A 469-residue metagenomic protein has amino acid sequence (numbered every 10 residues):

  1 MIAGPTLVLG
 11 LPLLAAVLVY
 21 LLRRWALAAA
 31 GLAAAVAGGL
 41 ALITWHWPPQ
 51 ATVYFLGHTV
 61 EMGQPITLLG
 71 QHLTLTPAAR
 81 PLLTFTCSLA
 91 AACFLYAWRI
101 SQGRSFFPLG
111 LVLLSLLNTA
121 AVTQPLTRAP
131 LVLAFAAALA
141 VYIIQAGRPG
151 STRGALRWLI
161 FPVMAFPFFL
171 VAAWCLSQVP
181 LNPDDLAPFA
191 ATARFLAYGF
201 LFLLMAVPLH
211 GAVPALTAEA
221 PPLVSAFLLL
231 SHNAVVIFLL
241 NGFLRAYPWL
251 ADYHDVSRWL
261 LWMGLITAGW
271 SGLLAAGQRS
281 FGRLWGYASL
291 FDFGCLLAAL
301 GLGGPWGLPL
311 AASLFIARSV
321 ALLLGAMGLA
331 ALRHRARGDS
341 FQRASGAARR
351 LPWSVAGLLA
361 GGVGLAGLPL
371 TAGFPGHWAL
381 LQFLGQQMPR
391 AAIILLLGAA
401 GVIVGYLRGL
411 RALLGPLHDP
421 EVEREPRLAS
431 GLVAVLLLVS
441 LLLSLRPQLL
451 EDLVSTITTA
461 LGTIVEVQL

Functional and structural regions predicted by a protein language model:
M1-L469: Alpha-helical transmembrane segments of multi-pass membrane proteins predominantly involved in bioenergetics
